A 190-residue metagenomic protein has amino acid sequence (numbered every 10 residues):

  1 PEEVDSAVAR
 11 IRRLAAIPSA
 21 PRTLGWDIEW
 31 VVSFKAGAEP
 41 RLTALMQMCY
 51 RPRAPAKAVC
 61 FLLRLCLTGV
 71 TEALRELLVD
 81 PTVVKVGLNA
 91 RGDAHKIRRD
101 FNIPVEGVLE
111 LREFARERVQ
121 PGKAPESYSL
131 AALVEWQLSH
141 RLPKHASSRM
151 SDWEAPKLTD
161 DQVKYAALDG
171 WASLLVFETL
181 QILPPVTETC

Functional and structural regions predicted by a protein language model:
P1-L24, I28, L111, P185-T189: N-terminal accessory regions of nucleic-acid-interacting proteins
V32-R53: A short alpha/beta connector and helix-capping loop motif
S33-F34, D93-D100: Short active-site loop/helix that positions an aromatic residue
P55-V79, V83: Nucleic-acid-processing active sites and adjacent nucleic-acid-binding tracks, predominantly divalent metal-dependent
V84-A90: Acidic beta-strand-to-loop metal/phosphate-binding motif
R98-L109: A short alpha->loop->secondary-structure connector
L111-A132: Short alpha-helix plus adjacent loop in nuclease-associated cores
E135-C190: Acidic, Mg2+-coordinating catalytic module of metal-dependent nucleases/exonucleases that use a two-metal-ion mechanism
